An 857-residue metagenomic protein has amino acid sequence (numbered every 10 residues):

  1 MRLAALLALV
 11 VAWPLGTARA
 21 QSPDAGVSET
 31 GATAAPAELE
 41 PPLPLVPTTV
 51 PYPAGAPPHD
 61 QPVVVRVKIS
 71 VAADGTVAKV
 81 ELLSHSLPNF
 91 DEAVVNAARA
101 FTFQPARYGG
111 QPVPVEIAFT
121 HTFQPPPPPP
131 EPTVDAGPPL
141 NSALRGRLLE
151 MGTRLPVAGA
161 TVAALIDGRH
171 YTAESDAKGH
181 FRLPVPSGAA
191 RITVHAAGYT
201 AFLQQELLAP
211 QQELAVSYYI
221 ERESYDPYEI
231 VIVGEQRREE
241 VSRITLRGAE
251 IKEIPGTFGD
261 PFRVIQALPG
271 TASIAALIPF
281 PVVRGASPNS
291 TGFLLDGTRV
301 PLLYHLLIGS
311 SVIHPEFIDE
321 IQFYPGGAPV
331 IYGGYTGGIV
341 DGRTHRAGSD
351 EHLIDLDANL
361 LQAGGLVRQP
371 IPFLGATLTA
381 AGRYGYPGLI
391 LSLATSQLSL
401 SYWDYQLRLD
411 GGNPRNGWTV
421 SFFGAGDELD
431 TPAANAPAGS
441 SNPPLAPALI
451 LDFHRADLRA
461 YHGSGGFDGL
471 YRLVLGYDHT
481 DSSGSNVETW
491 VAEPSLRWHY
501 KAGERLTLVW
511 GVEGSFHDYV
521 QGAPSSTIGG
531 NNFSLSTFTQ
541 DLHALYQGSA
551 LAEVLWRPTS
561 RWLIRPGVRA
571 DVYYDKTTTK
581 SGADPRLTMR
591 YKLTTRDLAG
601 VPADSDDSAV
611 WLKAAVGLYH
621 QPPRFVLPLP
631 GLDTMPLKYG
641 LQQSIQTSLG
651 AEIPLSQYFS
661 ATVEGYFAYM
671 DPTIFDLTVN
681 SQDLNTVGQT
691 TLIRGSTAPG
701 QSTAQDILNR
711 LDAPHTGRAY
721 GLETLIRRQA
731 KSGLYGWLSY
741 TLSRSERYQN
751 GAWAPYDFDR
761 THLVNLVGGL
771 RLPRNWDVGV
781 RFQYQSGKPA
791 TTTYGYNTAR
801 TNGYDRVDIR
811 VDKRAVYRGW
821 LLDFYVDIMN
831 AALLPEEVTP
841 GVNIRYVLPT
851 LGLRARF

Functional and structural regions predicted by a protein language model:
L155-A158, D167-P184: Short, acidic Ser/Thr/Gly-rich low-complexity loop/linker segments typical of extracellular and cell-surface proteins
G198-F202, E206-Y219, E229-P329, I339-R346 (+2 more regions): Periplasmic N-terminal accessory/gating domains of Gram-negative outer-membrane beta-barrel systems
N359-Y384, S396-P432, P447-Y471, L496 (+2 more regions): Transmembrane beta-barrel wall of Gram-negative outer-membrane proteins
S421, H499-V509, E513, D541-M670 (+2 more regions): Structural signature of Gram-negative outer-membrane beta-barrels, strongest in the C-terminal barrel of TonB-dependent
V491-R497, F538-L551, G640, S660-S739 (+2 more regions): Outer membrane beta-barrel strand-and-loop segments of large Gram-negative receptors, especially TonB-dependent
A523-N531, Y591-T647, F667-T703, R781-Y794 (+1 more regions): Surface-exposed extracellular loop regions of Gram-negative outer-membrane beta-barrel proteins, predominantly
P558-L563, F667-Y669, G695-G787: Gram-negative outer-membrane beta-barrel transporters
D671, Q785-T791, K813-F857: C-terminal beta-signal and adjacent terminal beta-strands/loops of Gram-negative outer-membrane beta-barrel proteins
